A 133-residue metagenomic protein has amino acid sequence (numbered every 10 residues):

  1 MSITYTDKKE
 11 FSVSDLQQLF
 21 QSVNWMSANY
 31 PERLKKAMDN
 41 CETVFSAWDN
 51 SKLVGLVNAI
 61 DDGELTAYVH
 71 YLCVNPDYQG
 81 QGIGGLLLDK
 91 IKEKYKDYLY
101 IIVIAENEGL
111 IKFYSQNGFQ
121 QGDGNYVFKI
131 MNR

Functional and structural regions predicted by a protein language model:
M1-N29, N125: Short amphipathic alpha-helix that is part of the acyltransferase structural core
F11, E64, E108-G109: Short alpha-helical
K35-S46, Y100: A short helix-loop-beta-strand connector motif used in the catalytic cores of GNAT acetyltransferases and, in some
S46, K52-D61, Y68-C73: Conserved beta-strand in the GNAT
D61-V69, Q79, G124: A conserved beta-turn-beta hairpin within the catalytic core of GNAT-like acetyltransferases that forms part
V74, G80-E93: Conserved acetyl-CoA-binding loop-helix of GNAT-fold acetyltransferases
E93-E106: Conserved GNAT acetyl-CoA-binding A-motif
I102, S115, Q120-R133: Conserved catalytic-core motifs of GNAT/GCN5-like acyltransferases
